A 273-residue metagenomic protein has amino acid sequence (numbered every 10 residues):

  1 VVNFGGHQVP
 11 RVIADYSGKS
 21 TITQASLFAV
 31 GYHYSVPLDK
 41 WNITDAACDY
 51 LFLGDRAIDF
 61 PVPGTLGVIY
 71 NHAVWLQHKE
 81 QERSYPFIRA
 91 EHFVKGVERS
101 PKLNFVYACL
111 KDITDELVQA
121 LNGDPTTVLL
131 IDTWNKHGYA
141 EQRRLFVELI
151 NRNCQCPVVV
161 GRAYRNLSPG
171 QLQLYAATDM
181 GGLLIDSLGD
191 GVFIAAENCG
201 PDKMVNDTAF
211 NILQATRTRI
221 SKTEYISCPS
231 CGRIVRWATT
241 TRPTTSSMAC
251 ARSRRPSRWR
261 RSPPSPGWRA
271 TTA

Functional and structural regions predicted by a protein language model:
V1-F4, I13, K111-A273: Catalytic alpha/beta core domains of metabolic enzymes, predominantly
V2-F4, R11-A140: Active-site beta->alpha loop and helix N-cap motifs at the rims of alpha/beta catalytic domains
